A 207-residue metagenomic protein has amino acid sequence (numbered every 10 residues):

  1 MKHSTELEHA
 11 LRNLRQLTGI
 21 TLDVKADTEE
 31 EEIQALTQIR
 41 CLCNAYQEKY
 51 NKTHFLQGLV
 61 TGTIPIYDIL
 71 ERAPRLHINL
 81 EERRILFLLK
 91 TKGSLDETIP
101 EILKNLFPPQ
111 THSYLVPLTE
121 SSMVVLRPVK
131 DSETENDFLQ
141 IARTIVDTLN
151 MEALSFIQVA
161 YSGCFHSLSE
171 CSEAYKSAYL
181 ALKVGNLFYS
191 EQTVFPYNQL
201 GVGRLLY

Functional and structural regions predicted by a protein language model:
M1-A45, K52, A73-L76: N-terminal low-complexity or simple alpha-helical regulatory segments that function as activation/interaction modules
K2-E8, I66-L86, K90-Y207: Cytosolic nucleotide-utilizing catalytic cores of signal-transduction proteins
N13, I20, A45, T61-G62 (+3 more regions): A structural signal for alpha-helix termini and helix-coil/disorder junctions
E31, N44-E48, T61-G62, D137 (+1 more regions): Catalytic cores of large soluble enzymes that bind and process phosphate-bearing ligands
R40-C43, Q57, S162, H166: Conserved short-loop catalytic and cofactor-binding motifs
L42-K52, I85-L88, F156: A broad, low-specificity signal for short, low-complexity segments enriched in glycine/proline and polar/charged
K49-P65: Regulatory cytosolic signal-relay segments
